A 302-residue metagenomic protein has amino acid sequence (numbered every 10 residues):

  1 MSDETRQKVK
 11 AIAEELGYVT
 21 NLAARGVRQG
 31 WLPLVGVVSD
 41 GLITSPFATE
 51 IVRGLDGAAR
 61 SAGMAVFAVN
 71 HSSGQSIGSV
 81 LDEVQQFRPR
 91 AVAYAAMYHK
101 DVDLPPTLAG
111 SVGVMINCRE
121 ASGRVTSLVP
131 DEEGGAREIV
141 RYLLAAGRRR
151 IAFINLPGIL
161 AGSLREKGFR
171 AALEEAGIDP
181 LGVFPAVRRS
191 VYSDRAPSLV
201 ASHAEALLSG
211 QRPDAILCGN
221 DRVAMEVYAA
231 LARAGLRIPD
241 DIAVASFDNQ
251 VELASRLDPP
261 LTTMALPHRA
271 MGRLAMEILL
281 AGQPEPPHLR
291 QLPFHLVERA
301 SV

Functional and structural regions predicted by a protein language model:
M1-G30: N-terminal helix-turn-helix DNA-binding module of bacterial transcription factors
L22, D40-E50, A68-I77, L128-E138 (+5 more regions): Hinge/beta->alpha junction and helix N-cap segments in small-molecule ligand-binding domains
V27-I43, Y142, R150-L156: Short beta-strand segments enriched in small/hydrophobic residues
L34-R141, G210: Alpha-helical recognition/docking segments in bacterial nutrient-uptake and carbohydrate-utilization systems
V38, R88-A96, A152-L156, L207-N220 (+1 more regions): Periplasmic-binding protein-like
R150, P180-V183, I238-V244: Short acidic capping loops at alpha-helix termini that bridge into adjacent secondary structure
A201-A215, N220-V302: Flexible loop/turn connectors
